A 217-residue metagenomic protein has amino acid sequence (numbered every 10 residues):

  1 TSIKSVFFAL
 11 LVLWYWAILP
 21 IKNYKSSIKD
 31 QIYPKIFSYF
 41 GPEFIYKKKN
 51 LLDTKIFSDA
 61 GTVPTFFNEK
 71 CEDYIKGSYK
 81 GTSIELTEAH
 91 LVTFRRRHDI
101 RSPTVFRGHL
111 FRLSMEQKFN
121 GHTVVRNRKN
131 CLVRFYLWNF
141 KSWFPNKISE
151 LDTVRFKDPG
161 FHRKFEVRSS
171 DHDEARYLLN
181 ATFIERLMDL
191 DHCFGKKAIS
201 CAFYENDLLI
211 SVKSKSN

Functional and structural regions predicted by a protein language model:
S2-A9: Hydrophobic alpha-helical transmembrane segments
L11-I36: Transmembrane-cytosolic junction motif
P34, S38-F40, K48-N217: Charged, low-complexity intrinsically disordered regions
